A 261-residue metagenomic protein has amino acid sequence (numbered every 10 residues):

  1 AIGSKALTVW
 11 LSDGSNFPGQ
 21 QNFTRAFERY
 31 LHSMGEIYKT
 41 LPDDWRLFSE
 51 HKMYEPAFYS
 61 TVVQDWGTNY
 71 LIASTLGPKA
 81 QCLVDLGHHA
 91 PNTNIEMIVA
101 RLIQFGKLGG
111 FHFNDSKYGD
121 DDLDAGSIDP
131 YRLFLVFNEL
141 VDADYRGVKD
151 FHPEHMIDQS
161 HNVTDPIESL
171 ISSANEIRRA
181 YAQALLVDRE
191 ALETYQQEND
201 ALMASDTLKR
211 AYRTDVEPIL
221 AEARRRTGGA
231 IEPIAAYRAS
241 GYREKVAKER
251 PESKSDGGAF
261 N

Functional and structural regions predicted by a protein language model:
A1, D85, F111, I177: Conserved, mostly hydrophobic/aromatic
A1-G77, Q81, D206, R210: Active-site acidic/histidine proton-transfer and metal-coordination neighborhood in alpha/beta enzyme cores
L7-V9, L47-S49, A80-V84, G109-F113 (+1 more regions): Hydrophobic faces of well-ordered beta-strands that scaffold small-molecule active sites in alpha/beta enzyme cores
Q20-Q21, Y59-G67, H89-E154, D158-N175: Gly/Pro-rich active-site loop or hairpin
R25-E28, H32, E36-R46, S60-T61 (+7 more regions): Extended recognition/assembly regions associated with phosphoester-bond processing machinery
F48, M53, A73, A80 (+4 more regions): Non-catalytic scaffold segments within catalytic domains of secreted glycoside hydrolases
V163-N261: C-terminal extensions of enzymes
